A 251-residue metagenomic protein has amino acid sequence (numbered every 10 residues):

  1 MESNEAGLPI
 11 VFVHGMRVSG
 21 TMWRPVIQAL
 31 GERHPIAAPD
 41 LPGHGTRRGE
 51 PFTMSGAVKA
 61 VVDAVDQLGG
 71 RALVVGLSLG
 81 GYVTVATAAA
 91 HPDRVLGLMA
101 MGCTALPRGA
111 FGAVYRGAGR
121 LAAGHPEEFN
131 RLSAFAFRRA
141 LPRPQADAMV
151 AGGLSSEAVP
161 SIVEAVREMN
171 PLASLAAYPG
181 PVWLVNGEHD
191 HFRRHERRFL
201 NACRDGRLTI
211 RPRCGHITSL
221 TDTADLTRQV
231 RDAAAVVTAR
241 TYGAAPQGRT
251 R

Functional and structural regions predicted by a protein language model:
E2-T46, G70: Conserved HGGG/HGGXW glycine-rich cap/lid loop of the alpha/beta-hydrolase fold
Q28, P35-V75, R228: Active-site loop/oxyanion-hole signature of alpha/beta-hydrolase fold enzymes
G76-G80, T84: Gly/Ala-rich beta-loop-alpha elbow adjacent to hydrolase catalytic centers
V85, A89-A90, V95-H125: Flexible "cap/lid" loop of the alpha/beta hydrolase fold
P126-A177: Conserved alpha/beta-hydrolase catalytic His-Asp/Glu region
Y178, L184-N186: Short beta-strand/loop motif that positions the catalytic acidic residue of the alpha/beta-hydrolase fold
H191-R197: Conserved alpha/beta-hydrolase "acid-adjacent" motif
C214-T227: Catalytic histidine-centered segment of alpha/beta-hydrolase-like enzymes
